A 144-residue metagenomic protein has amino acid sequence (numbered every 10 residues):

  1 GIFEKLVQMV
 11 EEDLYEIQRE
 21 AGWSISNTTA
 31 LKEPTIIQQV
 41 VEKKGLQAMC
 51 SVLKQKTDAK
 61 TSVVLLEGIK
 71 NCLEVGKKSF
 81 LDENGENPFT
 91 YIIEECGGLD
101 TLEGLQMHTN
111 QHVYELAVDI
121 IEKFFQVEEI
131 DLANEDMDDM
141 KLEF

Functional and structural regions predicted by a protein language model:
K5-V7, A48-S51, L99-E103: Buried hydrophobic core positions in alpha-solenoid tandem helical repeats
E11-A30, I36-K43, K54-N87, I92-E95 (+2 more regions): Alpha-helical solenoid repeats of the armadillo/HEAT superfamily in eukaryotic scaffolding/adaptor proteins
E135-F144: Post-kinase regulatory C-tail/linker adjacent to protein kinase catalytic domains
